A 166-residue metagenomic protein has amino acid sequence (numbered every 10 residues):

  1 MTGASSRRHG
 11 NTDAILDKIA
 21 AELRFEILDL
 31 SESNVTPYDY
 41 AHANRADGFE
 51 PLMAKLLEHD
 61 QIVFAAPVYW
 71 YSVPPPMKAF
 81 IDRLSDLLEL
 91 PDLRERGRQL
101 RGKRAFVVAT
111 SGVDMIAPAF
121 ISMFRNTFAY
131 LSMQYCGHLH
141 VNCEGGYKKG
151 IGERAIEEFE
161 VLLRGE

Functional and structural regions predicted by a protein language model:
M1-R94, C136, K148-E166: N-terminal beta1-alpha1-beta2 submodule of the flavodoxin-like/Rossmannoid cofactor-binding fold
E95-G137: Short, glycine-/small-residue-rich phosphate/pyrophosphate-handling segment
V141-G146: A short, acidic, flexible beta-alpha connecting loop/helix-capping segment that sits on the rim of active
